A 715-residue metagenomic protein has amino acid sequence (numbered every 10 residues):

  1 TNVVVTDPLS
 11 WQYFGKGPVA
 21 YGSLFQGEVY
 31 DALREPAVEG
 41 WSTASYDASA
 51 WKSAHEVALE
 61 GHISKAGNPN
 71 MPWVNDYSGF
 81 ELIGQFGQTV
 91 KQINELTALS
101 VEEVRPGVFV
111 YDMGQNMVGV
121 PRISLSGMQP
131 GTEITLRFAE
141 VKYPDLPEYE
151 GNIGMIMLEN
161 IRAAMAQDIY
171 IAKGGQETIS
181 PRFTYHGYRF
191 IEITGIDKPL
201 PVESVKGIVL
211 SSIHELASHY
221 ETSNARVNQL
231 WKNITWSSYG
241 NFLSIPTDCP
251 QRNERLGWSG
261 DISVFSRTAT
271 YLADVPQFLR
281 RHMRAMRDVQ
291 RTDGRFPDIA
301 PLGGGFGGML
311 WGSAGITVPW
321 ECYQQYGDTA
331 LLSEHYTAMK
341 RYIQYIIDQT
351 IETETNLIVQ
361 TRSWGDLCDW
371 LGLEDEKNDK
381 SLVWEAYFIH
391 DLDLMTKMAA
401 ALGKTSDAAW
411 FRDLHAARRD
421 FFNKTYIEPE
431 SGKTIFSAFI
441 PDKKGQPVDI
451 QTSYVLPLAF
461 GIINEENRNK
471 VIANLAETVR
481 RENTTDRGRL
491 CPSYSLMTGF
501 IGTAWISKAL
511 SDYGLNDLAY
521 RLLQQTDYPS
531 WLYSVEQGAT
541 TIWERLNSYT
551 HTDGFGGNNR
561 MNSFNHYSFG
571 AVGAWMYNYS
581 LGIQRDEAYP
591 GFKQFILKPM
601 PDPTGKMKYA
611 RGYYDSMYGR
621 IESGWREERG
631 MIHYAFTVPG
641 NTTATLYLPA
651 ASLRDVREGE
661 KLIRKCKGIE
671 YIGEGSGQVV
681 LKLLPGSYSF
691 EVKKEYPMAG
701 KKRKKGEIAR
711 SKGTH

Functional and structural regions predicted by a protein language model:
T1-R252, Q277-R280, F296-P301, A330 (+2 more regions): Extracellular/oxidizing-compartment recognition motifs
N2-A20, F190, L200-N233, Y239-G240 (+12 more regions): Active-site acid/base region of carbohydrate-active enzymes
V4-G40, E81-T89, N94, P144-L146 (+1 more regions): Non-catalytic C-terminal accessory modules of carbohydrate-active enzymes
Y30-A32, N253-E254, L272, G315 (+6 more regions): C-terminal capping/lid segments that line or modulate ligand- or cofactor-binding pockets
A44-D47, N116, G127, A163 (+18 more regions): Active-site-proximal structural scaffolding
V120-E140, T194, S259-V289, I316-L332 (+3 more regions): Alpha-helical support elements that line or immediately flank enzyme active sites and cofactor-binding pockets
